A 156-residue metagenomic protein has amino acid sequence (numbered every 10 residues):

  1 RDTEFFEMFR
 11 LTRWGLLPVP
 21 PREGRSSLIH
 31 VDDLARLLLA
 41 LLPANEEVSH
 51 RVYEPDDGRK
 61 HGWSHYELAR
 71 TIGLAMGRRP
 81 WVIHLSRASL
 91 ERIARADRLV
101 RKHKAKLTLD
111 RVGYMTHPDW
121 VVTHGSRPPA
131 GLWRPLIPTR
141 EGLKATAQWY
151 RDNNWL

Functional and structural regions predicted by a protein language model:
R1-E7, L16: Flexible, glycine-rich beta-alpha linker
T3, S26-D32, W63, R134-P138: Residue-level signal for the nucleotide or nucleotide-sugar donor/cofactor binding architecture
E7, G24, D110: A conserved catalytic-core signature of glycosyltransferases
E7-L11, L99-K102: Short, hinge-like loop/turn segments at secondary-structure boundaries
R10-I29, D33, L37-L41, N45 (+2 more regions): A conserved pocket-lining segment of Rossmann-fold NAD(P)-dependent short-chain dehydrogenase/reductase
A44-L107, I137-L156: Mid/C-terminal beta-alpha module of Rossmann-like enzyme folds, strongest in SDR-family dehydrogenases/epimerases
H65, R92, K106-G125: Active-site loop of classical SDR/Rossmann-like NAD(P)-dependent oxidoreductases, centered on the catalytic Tyr-X3-Lys
G73, P128-A130: Residue-level preference for well-ordered alpha-helical positions
